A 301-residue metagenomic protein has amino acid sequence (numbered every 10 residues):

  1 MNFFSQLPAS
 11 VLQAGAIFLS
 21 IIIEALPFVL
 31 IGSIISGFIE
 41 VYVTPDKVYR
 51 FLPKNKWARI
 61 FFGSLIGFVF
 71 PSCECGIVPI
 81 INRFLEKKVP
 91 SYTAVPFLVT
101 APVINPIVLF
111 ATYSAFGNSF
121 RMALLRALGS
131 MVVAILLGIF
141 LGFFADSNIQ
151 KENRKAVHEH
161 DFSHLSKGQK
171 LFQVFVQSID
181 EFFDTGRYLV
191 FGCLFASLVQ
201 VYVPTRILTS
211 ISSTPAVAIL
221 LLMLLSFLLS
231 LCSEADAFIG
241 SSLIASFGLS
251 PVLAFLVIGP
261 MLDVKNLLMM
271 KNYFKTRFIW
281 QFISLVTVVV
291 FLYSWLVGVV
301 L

Functional and structural regions predicted by a protein language model:
N2-I34, D46, R50, L124-M223 (+1 more regions): Selected transmembrane alpha-helices and immediately adjacent juxtamembrane segments of polytopic inner-membrane
L12, V29, Y42, L52-N55 (+4 more regions): Generic alpha-helical scaffold signal
E24, G63-V69, L228: Interfacial helix-start motif at the membrane-water boundary
I35-I66, L208-S213, G240: Membrane-embedded helical hairpins/re-entrant loop segments and their flanking transmembrane helices within multi-pass
F38-V43, Y202, V264-K265: Structural signal for the C-terminal ends of transmembrane alpha-helices and the immediately following loop
V43, L85-E86, A145: Signal for well-folded cores of large energy- and translation-related assemblies
F70-L128, V203-F274, F278, F291: Membrane-interfacial helix-loop connectors
